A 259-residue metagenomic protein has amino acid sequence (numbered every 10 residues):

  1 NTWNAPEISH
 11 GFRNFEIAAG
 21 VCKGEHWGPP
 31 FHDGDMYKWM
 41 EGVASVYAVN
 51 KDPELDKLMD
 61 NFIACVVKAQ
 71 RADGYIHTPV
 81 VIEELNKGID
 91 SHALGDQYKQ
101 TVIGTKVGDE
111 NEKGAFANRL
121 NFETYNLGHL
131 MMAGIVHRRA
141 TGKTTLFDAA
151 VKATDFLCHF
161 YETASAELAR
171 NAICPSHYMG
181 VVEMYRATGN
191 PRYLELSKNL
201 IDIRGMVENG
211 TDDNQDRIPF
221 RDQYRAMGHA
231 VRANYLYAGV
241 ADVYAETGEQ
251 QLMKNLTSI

Functional and structural regions predicted by a protein language model:
N1-I259: Glycan-recognition and catalytic cores of secretory/periplasmic carbohydrate-active enzymes
